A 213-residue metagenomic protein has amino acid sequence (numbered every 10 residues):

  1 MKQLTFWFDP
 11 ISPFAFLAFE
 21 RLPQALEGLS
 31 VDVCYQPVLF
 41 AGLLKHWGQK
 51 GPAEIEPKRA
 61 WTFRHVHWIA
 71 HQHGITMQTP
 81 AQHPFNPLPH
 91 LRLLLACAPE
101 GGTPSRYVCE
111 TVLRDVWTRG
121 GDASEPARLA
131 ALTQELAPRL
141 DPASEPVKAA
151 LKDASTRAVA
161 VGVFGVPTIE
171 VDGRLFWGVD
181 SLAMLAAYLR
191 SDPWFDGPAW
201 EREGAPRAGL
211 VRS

Functional and structural regions predicted by a protein language model:
M1-P13: Short, extreme N-terminal leader segments that mark the start of a protein/domain
K2, P104, G165: Short coil/turn segments at beta-strand junctions that form active-site/ligand-binding loops
T5, L17-V31, T111-S213: C-terminal cap of thioredoxin/glutaredoxin-like
P10, F16-V116, A199-S213: Structural alpha/beta surface segment adjacent to cysteine/selenocysteine redox centers across thiol/disulfide enzymes
